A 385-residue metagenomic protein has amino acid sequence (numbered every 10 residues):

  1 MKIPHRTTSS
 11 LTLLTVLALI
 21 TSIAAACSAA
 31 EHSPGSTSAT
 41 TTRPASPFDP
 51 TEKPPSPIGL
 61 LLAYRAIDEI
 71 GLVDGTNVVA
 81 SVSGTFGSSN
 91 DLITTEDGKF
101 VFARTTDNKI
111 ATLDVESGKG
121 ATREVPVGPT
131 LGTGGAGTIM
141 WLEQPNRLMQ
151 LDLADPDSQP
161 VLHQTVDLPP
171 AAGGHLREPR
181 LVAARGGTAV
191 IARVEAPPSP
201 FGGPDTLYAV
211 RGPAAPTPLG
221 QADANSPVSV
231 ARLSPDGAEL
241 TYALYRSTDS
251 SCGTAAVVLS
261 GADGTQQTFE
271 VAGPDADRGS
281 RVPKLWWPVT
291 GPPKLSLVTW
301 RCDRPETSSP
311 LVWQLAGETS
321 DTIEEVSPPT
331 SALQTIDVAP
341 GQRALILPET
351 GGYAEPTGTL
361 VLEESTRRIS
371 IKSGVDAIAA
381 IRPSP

Functional and structural regions predicted by a protein language model:
K2-L14: Bacterial N-terminal signal peptides that target proteins for export
I23-A26: C-terminal motif of bacterial Sec signal peptides marking the signal peptidase cleavage site
S28-E31: Bacterial signal peptide processing site
A39-S83: An edge-strand/N-cap motif at the start of beta-rich repeat modules
P47-E52, F86-G98, V125-T138, P169-R185 (+4 more regions): Repeated scaffold domains used in trafficking and secretory/extracellular systems, primarily beta-propellers
E52-A66, D91-T94, G98-T105, G135-Q144 (+6 more regions): Short beta-strand elements that form the blades of beta-propeller/WD-repeat-like and other beta-sheet-rich scaffold
A66-F86, R104-V125, N146-A172, S199-A222 (+3 more regions): Surface-exposed loop/turn elements that mediate protein-protein interactions on large endomembrane-trafficking
R278-G317, V326-P348: Loop/turn-rich, solvent-exposed surfaces of beta-rich toroidal or solenoidal domains
